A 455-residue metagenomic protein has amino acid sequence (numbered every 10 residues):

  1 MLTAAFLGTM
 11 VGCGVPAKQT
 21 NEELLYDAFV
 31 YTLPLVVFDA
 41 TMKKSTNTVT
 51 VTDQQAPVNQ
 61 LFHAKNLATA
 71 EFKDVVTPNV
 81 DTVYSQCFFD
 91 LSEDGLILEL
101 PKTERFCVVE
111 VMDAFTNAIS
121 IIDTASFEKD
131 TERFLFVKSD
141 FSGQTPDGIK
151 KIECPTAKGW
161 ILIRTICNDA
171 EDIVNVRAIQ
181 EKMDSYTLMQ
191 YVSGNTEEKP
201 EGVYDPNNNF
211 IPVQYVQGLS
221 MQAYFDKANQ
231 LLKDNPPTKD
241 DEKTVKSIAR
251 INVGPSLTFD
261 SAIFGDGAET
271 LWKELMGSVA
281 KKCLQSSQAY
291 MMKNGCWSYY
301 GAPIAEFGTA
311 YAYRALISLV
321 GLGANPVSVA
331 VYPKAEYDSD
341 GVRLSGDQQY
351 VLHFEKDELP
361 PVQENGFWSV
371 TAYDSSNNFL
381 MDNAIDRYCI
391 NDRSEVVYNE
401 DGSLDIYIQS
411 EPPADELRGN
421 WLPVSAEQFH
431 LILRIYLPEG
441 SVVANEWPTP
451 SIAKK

Functional and structural regions predicted by a protein language model:
M1-L7: Sec-dependent N-terminal signal peptides
M10-G12: C-terminal motif of bacterial Sec signal peptides marking the signal peptidase cleavage site
V15-K455: A compositional/structural signature for long, glycine/proline-rich flexible linkers and loops on extracytoplasmic
